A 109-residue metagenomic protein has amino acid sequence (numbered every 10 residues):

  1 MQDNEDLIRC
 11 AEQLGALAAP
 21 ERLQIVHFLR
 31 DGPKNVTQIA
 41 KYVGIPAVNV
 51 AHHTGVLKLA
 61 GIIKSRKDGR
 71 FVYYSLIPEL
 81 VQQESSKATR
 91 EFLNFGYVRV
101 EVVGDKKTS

Functional and structural regions predicted by a protein language model:
M1-E5, R9, P78-S109: Amphipathic alpha-helical dimerization/coiled-coil segments that flank or bridge DNA-binding/regulatory modules
I8-N49, F71-V81: N-terminal helix-turn-helix DNA-binding core of bacterial DNA-binding proteins
K41, K58-L59: Alpha-helical residues within the helix-turn-helix
T54-G55: Short, hydrophobic-biased segments on the C-terminal half of alpha helices that form "recognition helices"
L59-D68, S75: Beta-hairpin "wing" of winged helix-turn-helix
